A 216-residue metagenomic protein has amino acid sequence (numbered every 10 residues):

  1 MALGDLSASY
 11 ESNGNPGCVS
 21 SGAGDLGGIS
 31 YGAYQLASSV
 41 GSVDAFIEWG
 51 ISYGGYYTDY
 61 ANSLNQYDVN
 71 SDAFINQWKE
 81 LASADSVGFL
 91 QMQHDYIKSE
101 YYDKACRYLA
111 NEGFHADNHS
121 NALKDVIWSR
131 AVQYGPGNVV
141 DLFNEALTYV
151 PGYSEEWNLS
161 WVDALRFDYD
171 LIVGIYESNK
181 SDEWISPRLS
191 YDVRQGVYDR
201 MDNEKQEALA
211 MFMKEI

Functional and structural regions predicted by a protein language model:
M1-D117, A122-I216: Cell-wall polysaccharide-cleaving catalytic domain and substrate-binding groove, primarily in peptidoglycan/chitin
